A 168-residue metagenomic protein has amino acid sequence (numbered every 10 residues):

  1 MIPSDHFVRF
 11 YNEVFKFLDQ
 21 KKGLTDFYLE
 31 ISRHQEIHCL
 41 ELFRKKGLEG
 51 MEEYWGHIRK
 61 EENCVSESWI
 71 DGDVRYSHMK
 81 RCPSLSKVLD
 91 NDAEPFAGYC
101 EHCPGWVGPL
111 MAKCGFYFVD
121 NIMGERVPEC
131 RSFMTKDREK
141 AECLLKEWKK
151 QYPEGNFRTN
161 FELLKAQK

Functional and structural regions predicted by a protein language model:
M1-E101, P109, Y117-R131, T135-K168: N-terminal accessory segment detector
A112: Anion (oxyanion) recognition and catalysis
